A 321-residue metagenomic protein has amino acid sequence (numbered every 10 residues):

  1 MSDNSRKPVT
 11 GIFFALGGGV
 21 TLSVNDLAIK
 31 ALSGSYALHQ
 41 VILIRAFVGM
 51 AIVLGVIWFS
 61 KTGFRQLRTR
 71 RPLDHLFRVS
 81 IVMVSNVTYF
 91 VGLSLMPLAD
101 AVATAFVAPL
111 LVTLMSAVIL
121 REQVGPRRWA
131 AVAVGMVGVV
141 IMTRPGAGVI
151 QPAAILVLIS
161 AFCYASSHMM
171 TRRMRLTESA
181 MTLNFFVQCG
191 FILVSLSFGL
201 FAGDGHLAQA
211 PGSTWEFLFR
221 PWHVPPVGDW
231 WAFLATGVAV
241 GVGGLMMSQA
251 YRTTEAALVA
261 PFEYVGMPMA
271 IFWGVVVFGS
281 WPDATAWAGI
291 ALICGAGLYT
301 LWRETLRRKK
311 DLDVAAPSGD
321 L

Functional and structural regions predicted by a protein language model:
T10-L16, G63-T88, P152-L158, Q209-V242 (+1 more regions): Loop-to-transmembrane-helix transition segments
G19, S23, L54, V79-V87 (+7 more regions): Hydrophobic/small/kink-forming positions within alpha-helical transmembrane segments of polytopic membrane proteins
K30, V53, V149-A210, F219 (+2 more regions): Transmembrane alpha-helical segments that form core, pore/gating elements of small-molecule transporters/exporters
S35-V84, C163-S167, V187-G203: Transmembrane alpha-helices of multi-pass small-molecule transport proteins
V102-V107, R175-G190, G241-V275: Helix-helix packing/entry segments at the starts of transmembrane helices
A108-A130, P268-A286: C-terminal transmembrane-helix exit sites in multi-pass transporters
R127-R144, S160, T285-E304: Hydrophobic transmembrane alpha-helices of multi-pass small-molecule transport proteins
P268-L321: C-terminal-most transmembrane helix of multi-pass membrane proteins
